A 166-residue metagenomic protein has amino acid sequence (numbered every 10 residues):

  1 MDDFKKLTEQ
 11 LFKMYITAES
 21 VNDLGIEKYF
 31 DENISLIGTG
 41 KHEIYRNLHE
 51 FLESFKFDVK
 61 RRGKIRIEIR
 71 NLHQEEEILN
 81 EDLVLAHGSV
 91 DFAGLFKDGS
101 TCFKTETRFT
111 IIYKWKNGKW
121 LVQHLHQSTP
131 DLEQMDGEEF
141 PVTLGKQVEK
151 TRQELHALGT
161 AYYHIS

Functional and structural regions predicted by a protein language model:
M1-E32, F140-S166: Short, low-complexity N-terminal intrinsically disordered segments enriched in polar/charged residues
D2-K5, D23-D82, S89: A solvent-exposed, acidic/Ser-Thr-rich amphipathic alpha-helical stretch
I37, A93-K97, K114: A generic structural motif
Y45, A93-L95, P130-Q134: A short local loop/turn or secondary-structure capping micro-motif enriched for an aromatic residue
R61-K64, F92-F103: Short, cysteine-centered beta-strand-loop-beta hairpins and adjacent loop/turn segments enriched in charged/polar
I69-E77, V90-F92, T107-K114, Q127: Hydrophobic/aromatic beta-strand elements that line small-molecule binding cavities or substrate pockets in beta-rich
Q74-L85, Y113-L121: A short, structured loop/turn motif at beta-sheet edges
E106-E139: Short beta-strand edge/turn micro-motifs at domain boundaries
